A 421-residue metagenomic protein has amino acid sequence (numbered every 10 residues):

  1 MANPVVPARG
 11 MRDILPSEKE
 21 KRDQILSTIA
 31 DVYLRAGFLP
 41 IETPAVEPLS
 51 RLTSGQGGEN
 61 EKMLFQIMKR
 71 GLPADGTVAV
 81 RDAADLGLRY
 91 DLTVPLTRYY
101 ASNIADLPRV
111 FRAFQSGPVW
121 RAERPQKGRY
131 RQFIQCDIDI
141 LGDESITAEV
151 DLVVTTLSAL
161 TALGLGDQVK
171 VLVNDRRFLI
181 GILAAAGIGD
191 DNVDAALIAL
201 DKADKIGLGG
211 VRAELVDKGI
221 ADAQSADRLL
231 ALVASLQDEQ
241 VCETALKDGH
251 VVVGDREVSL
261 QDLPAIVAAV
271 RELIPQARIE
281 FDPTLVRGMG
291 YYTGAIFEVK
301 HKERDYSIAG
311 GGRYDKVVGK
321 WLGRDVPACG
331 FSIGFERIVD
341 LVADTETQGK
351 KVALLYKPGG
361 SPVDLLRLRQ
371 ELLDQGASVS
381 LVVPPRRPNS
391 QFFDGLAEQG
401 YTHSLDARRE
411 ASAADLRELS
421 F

Functional and structural regions predicted by a protein language model:
M1-R89, V94, V150-V154, K170-L172: TRNA-binding/sensing appendages of the translation machinery
A2-R12, P16-E20, A184-A185, G290 (+2 more regions): Histidine/cysteine-enriched polar flanking segments
K21-A36, E47-P48, D82-A83, D91-A105 (+3 more regions): Positively charged, Gly/Ser-enriched RNA/tRNA-binding surfaces
G55-E59, A185-A186, A295, G395-A397: Short low-complexity, flexible loop/linker segments enriched in glycine and/or proline with clustered acidic
N60-G76, G187-A213: Acidic, His- and aromatic-enriched active-site or binding-groove loops in soluble protein domains that engage sugars
L157, I180-L183, L197, R212: Amphipathic alpha-helical segments within well-ordered protein domains
K170-G181: Glycine-rich, mobile lid/loop segments that gate access to catalytic sites or pores
